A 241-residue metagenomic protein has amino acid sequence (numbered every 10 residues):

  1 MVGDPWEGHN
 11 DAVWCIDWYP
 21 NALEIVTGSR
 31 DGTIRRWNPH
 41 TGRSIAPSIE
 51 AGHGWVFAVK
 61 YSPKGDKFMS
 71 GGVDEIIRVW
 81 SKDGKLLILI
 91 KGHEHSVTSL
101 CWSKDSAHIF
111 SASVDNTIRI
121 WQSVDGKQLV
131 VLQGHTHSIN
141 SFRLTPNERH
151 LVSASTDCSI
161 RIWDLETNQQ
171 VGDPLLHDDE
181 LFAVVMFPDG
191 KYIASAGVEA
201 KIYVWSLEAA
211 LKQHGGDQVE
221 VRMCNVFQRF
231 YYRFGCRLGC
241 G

Functional and structural regions predicted by a protein language model:
M1-G241: WD40-repeat beta-propeller superdomains and closely related acidic/aromatic-rich repeat-like regions
